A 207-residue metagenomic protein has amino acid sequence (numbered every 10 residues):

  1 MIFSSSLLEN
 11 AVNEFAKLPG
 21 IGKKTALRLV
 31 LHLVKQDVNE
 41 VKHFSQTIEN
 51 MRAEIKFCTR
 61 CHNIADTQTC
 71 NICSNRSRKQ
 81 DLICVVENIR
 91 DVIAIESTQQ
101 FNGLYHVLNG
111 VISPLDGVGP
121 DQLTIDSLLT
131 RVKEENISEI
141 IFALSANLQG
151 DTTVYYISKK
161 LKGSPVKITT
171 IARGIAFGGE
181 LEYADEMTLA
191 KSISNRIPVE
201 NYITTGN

Functional and structural regions predicted by a protein language model:
I2-E9, V30-V92, T205-N207: Cys/His-rich Zn2+-binding cysteine-cluster or related metal-binding knuckle/ribbon modules and their
L8-A16, L27, L31-Q36, R76 (+2 more regions): S-adenosyl-L-methionine-dependent methyltransferase catalytic core, i.e., the SAM/SAH-binding region
A16, V34, E49, H62 (+8 more regions): Signal for well-folded cores of large energy- and translation-related assemblies
P19, V38, M51, N63 (+3 more regions): Conserved phosphate/pyrophosphate-binding and hydrolysis machinery centered on Walker-type P-loop NTPases, extending
A26, N75-L144: Extended interfacial segments that mediate partner engagement and assembly in macromolecular machines
L129-N207: Long C-terminal interaction/binding lobes of large macromolecular proteins
